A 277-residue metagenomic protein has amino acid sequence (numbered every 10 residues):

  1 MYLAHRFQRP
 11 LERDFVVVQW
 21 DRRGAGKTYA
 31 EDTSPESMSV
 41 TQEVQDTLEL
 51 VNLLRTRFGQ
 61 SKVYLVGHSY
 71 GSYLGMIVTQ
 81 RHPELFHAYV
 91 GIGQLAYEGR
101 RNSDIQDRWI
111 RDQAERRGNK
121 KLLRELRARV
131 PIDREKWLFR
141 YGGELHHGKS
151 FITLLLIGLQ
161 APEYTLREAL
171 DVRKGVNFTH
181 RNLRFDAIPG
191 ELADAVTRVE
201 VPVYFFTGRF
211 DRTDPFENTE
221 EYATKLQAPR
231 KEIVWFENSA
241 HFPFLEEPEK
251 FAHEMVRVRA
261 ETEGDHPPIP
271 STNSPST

Functional and structural regions predicted by a protein language model:
P10-A30: Conserved alpha/beta-hydrolase
Q42-K62: Conserved acidic catalytic loop of the alpha/beta-hydrolase fold
S61-R100: Conserved hydrolase catalytic core segment
E84-V130: A catalytic-pocket lid/entrance helix-loop region that shapes and gates access to the active site across common
R116-V201: Alpha/beta-hydrolase
Y204-F210: Conserved strand-to-loop "acid loop" that flanks and positions the catalytic carboxylate
R212-N218: Conserved alpha/beta-hydrolase "acid-adjacent" motif
E232-T277: Catalytic active-site module of serine/aspartate enzymes centered on a nucleophile-bearing elbow/loop
